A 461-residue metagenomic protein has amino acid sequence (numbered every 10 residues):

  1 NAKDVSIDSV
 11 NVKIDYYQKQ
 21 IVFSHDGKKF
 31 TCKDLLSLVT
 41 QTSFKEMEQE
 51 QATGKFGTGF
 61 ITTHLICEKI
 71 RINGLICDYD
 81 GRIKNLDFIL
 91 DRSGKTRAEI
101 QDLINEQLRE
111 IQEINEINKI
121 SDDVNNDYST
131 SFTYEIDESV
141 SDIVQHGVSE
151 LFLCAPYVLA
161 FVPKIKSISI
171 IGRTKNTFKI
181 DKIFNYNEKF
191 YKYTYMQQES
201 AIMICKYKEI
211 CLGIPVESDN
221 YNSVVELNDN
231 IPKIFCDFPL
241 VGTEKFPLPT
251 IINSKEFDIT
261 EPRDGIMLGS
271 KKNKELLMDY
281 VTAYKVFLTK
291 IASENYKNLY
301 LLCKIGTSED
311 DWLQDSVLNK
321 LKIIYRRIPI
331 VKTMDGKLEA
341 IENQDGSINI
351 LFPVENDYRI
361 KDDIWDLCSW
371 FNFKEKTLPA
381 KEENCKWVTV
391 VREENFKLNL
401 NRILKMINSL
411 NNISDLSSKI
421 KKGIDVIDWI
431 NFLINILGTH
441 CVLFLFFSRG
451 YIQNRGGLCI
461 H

Functional and structural regions predicted by a protein language model:
N1-Y16, G59-I66: Conserved ATP-binding N-box helix of the HATPase_c
V5-S6, Y17, C32, A155 (+1 more regions): Domain-wide signal for the mature, well-folded portions of proteins, strongly enriched in nucleus-encoded organellar
D8-V10, F56, P232-I234: Short beta-strand or tight-loop elements that sit immediately N-terminal to catalytic metal-binding acidic residues
Y16-Q18, K55, D127: Short Gly/Ser/Thr- and Asp/Glu-enriched loop/turn motifs at secondary-structure junctions
I21-F23: Hydrophobic/aromatic residues in the conserved F-box-adjacent beta-strands of the Bergerat ATP-binding
H25-G27, F60, I136, S254-K255: Residues immediately flanking
D26-I83: Flexible ATP-lid and adjacent glycine-rich G1/G2 motifs of the Bergerat
C67-H461: GHKL/Bergerat-fold ATPase module
